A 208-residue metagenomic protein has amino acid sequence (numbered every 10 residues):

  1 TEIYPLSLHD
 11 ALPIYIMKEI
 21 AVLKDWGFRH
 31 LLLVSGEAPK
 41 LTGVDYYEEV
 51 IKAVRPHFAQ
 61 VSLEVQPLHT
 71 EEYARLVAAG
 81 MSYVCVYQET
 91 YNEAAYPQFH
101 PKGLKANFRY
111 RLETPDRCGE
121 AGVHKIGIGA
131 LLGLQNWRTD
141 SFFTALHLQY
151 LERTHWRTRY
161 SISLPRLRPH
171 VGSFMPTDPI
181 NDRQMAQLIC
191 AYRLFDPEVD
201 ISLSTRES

Functional and structural regions predicted by a protein language model:
T1-P5, H9-D10: Single conserved hydrophobic/aromatic residue that forms the stacking wall/gate of nucleotide- or nucleobase-binding
L6, L32-V44, P169-S173: Glycine-rich, proline-tolerant flexible connector loops at the mouths of alpha/beta enzymes
A11-K18, N107-Y110: Glycine-rich anion/phosphate-binding loops
Y15-S35: Short Fe-S-cluster ligation motifs
E19-L23, H69-G80, F142-W156: Short amphipathic alpha-helices and their capping/turn segments at secondary-structure boundaries
R29, E37-P39, V65-H69, T90-N92 (+3 more regions): Active-site-proximal loop/turn and secondary-structure-junction residues that shape catalytic pockets, frequently
R29-L31, V44-L131: Radical SAM/AdoMet-radical enzyme domain recognition
V34-S35, F58, R109-S173, D182-S204: Conserved C-terminal portion of the radical SAM core fold that forms the substrate/S-adenosylmethionine-binding
